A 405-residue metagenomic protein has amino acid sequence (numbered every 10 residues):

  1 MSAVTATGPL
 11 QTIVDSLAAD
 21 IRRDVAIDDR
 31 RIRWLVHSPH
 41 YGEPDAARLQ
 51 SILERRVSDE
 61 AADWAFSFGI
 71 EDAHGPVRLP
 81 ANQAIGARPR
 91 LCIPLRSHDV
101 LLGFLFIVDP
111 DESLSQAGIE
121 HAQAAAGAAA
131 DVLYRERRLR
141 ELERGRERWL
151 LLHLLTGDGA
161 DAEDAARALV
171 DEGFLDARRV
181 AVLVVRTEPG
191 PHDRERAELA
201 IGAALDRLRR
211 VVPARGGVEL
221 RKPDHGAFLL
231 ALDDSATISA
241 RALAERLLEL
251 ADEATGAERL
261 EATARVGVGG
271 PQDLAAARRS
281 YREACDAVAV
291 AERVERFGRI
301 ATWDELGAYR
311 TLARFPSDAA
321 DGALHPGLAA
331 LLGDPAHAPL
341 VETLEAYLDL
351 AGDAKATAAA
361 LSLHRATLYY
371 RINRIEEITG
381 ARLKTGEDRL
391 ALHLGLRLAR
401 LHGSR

Functional and structural regions predicted by a protein language model:
M1-L152, A338, E342-R405: Alpha-helical/coil-rich non-catalytic "connector" segments in signaling and regulatory proteins
L150, A160-R405: Cytosolic nucleotide-utilizing catalytic cores of signal-transduction proteins
L155-D158: Hydrophobic transmembrane alpha-helices
